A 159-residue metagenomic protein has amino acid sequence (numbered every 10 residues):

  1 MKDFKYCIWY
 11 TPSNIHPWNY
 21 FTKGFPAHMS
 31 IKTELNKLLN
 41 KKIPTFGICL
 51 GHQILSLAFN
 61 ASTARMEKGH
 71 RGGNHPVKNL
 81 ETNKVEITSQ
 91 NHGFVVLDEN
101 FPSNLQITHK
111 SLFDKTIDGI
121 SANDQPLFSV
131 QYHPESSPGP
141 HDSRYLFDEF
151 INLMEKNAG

Functional and structural regions predicted by a protein language model:
M1-Y10: A short, well-structured beta->alpha microelement
T11-P17: Short acidic/histidine-rich motifs immediately flanking catalytic phosphotransfer sites in two-component signaling
P17, F21-D98, P140-L153: Cysteine-nucleophile active-site neighborhood
F46, T108, F128: Conserved Rossmann-like nucleotide-binding pocket used by diverse enzymes that bind dinucleotide cofactors
G72, T116, S136: Flexible, glycine-rich phosphate/dinucleotide-binding loops and adjacent beta-alpha linkers at cofactor/substrate
K84-Q125: Catalytic beta-strand/loop cores that center a nucleophilic Ser/Cys/Thr and support acyl-enzyme chemistry
G119-N157: A glycine-centered loop/beta-turn motif at secondary-structure junctions
